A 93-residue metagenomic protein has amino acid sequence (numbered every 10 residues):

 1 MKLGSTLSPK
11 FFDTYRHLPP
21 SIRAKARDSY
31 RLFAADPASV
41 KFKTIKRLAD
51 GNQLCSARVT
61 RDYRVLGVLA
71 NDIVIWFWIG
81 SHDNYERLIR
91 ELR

Functional and structural regions predicted by a protein language model:
M1-K2, V59-R93: Enriched for short, Lys/Arg-rich terminal
M1-S29: Arg/Lys-rich, positively charged N-terminal/basic patches that mediate binding to nucleic acids
S5, S39-F42, I79: Non-catalytic, surface-exposed connector residues within folded enzymatic/regulatory domains
P9-K10, G51, L69-N71: Short glycine-enriched loop/turn motifs at secondary-structure junctions
F12, Y30, C55, W76-W78: Tryptophan-centered motif/residue detector
D13, L32, N84: Active-site micro-motifs of SAM-dependent methyltransferase domains
R27-L32, R87: Short, charge- and proline-biased low-complexity linear segments that act as flexible interaction/docking motifs
R31-A57: A short, surface-exposed loop/turn module that caps and links secondary-structure elements
